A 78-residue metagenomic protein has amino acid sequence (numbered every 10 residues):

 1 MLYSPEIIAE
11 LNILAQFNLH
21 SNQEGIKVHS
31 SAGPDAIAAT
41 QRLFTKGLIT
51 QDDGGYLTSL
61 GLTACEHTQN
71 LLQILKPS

Functional and structural regions predicted by a protein language model:
M1-A38, N70, I74-P77: Short amphipathic alpha-helical interface segments
H20-Q23, I49, C65: N-terminal processing/targeting junctions
H29, G33, Q51, T58: Short, charged/polar micro-motifs that form catalytic or ligand-binding hotspots
F44-G55: A short, conserved structural fragment
D53-K76: Accessory beta->alpha helical hairpin/"wing" motif in late/C-terminal subdomains of nucleic-acid enzymes
